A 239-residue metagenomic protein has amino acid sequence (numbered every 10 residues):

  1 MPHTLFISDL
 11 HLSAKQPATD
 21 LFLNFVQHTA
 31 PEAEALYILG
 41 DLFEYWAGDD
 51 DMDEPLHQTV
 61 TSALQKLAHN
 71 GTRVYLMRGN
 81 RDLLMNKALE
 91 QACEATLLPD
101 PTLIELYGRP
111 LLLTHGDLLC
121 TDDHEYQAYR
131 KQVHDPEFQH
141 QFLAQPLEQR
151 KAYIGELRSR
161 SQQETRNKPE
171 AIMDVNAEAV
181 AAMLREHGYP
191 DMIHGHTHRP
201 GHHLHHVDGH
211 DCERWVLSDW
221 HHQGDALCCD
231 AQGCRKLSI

Functional and structural regions predicted by a protein language model:
M1-L5, I104-L112, H206-E213: Beta-strand-turn-beta hairpins that frame and shape the catalytic cleft of phosphate-ester-processing enzymes
P2-H3, L12-L106: Core catalytic region of metal-dependent phosphoesterases/phosphodiesterases, especially metallo-beta-lactamase-like
I7-S8, L36-G40, R73-N80, L98 (+3 more regions): Active-site neighborhood of phospho(di)ester-bond hydrolases with catalytic His/Asp-centered motifs
D9, I239: Conserved histidine-centered catalytic loops in small-molecule metabolism enzymes
L12-K15, F43-A47, M77-K87, L119-T121 (+2 more regions): Active-site environment of divalent metal-dependent phosphoester hydrolases
E44-L67, Q162-M192: N-terminal short leaders/motifs
A92-P99, D117, D123-H124, D174-L237: Conserved beta-sheet core of the metallophosphoesterase superfamily
T114-N176: Active-site-proximal loop/helix segment associated with metal-binding centers of metalloenzymes
